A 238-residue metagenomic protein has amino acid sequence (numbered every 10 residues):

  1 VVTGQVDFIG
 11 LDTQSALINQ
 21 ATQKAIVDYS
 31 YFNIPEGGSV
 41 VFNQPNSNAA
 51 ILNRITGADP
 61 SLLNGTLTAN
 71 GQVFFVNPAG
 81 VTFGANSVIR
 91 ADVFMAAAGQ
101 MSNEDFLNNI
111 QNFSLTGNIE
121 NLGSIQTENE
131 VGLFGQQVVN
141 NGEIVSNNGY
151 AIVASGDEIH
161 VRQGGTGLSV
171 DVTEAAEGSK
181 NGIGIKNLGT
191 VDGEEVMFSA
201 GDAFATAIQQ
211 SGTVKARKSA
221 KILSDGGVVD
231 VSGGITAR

Functional and structural regions predicted by a protein language model:
V1-R238: Extracellular and secretory-pathway beta-repeat/beta-biased strand scaffolds
